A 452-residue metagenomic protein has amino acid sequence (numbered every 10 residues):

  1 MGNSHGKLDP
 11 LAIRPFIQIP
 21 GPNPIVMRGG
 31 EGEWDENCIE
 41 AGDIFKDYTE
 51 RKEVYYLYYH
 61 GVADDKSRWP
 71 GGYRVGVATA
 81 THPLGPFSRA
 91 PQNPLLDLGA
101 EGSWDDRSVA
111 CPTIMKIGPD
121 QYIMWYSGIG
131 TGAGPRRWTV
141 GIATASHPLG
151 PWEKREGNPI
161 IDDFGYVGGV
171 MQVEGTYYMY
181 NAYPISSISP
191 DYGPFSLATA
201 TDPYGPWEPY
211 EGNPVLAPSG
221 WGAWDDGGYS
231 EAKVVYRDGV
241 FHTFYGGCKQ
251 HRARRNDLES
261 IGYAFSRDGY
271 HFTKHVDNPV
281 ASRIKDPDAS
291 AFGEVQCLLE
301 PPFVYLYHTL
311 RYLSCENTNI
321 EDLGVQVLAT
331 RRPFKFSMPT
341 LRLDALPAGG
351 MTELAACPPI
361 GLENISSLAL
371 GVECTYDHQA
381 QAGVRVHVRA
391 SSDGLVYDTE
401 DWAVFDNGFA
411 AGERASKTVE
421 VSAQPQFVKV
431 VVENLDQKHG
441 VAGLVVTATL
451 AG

Functional and structural regions predicted by a protein language model:
M1-M338, T352-E353, G361-S367, D377-H378 (+1 more regions): Carbohydrate-active catalytic/glycan-binding domains of CAZyme proteins, especially the secreted or lumenal ectodomains
L57, L368-L370, V386, V428 (+1 more regions): Hydrophobic residues positioned within well-ordered beta-strands of beta-sheet architectures
L346-M351: Tight coil/turn sites that cap or link beta-strands
I365, Q381-G383, D398, G440-V441: Short acidic/proline- and small/hydrophobic-mixed sequence motifs that coincide with surface turns and coil-to-beta
G371-T375: Short edge beta-strand/loop segments characteristic of extracellular beta-sandwich folds
Q381-G394: Short, surface-exposed beta-strand/strand-loop-strand elements in extracellular ectodomains
A382, Q437-A451: Edge beta-strands of jelly-roll/beta-sandwich modules across compartments, strongly enriched in secreted/luminal
E400-F409: Solvent-exposed serine/threonine-rich low-complexity stretches and specific carbohydrate-binding patches
